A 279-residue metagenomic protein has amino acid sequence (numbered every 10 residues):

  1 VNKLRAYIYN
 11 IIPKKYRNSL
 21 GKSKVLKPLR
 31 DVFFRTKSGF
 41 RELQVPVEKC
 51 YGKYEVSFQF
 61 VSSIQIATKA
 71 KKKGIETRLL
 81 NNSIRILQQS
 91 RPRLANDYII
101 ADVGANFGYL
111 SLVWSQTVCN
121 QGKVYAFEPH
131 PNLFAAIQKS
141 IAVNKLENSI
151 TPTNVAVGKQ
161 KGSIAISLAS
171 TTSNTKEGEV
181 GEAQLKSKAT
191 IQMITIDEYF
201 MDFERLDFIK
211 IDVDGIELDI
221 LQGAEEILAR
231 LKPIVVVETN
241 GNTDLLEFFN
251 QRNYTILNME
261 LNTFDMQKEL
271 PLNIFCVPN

Functional and structural regions predicted by a protein language model:
V1-H130, A135-S140, L146-S149, F203 (+1 more regions): S-adenosyl-L-methionine
R78-R85, Q192-E198, I220-G223: Well-ordered alpha-helical segments embedded in enzymatic catalytic cores
Y98, G122, E198-N279: Conserved acidic-Pro-Pro-aromatic motif
A101, Y125, T153, Q192 (+2 more regions): Conserved Rossmann-like nucleotide-binding pocket used by diverse enzymes that bind dinucleotide cofactors
A105-F107, P131, V157-K159, V213-G215 (+1 more regions): Short, glycine/acidic-enriched loop or turn micro-motifs at the edges of active sites
W114, I137, I150, I166 (+2 more regions): Hydrophobic packing residues within well-ordered alpha-helices of enzyme cores
P131, K186-I191, V236-N240: Acceptor-substrate binding/catalytic loop of class I
Q138-T195: S-adenosyl-L-methionine
